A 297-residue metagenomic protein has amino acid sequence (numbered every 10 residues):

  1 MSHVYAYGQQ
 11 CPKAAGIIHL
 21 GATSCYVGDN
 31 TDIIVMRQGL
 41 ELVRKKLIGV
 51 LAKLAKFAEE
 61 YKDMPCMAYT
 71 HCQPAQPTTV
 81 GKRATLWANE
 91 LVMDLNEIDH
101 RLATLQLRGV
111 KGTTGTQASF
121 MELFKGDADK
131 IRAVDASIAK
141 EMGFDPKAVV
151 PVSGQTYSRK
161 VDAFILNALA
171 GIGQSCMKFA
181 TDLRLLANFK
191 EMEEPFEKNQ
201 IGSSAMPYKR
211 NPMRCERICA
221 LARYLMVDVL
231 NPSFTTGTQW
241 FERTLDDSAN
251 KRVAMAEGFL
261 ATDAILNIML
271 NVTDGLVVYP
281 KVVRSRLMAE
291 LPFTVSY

Functional and structural regions predicted by a protein language model:
M1-A118, F124-E141, G202-S203, M213-R217 (+1 more regions): A helix-coil-helix interface module used to build multimeric assemblies and to scaffold catalytic/cofactor sites
H3, G39, V43-V50, V80-W87 (+10 more regions): Amphipathic alpha-helix face/heptad-repeat signature
G8, I48-L51, A55, V92-L95 (+6 more regions): Structural signal for well-ordered, non-membrane alpha-helices
K13-A15, A22-T23, A75, L105 (+7 more regions): Residue-level signal for pocket-adjacent positions within structured domains
D29, C72, T156, E242-R243: Short, charged/polar, low-complexity loop and linker segments that flank or interrupt alpha-helical bundles
E60-D63, E97-H100, T104, K140 (+6 more regions): Conserved helix-loop functional segments at active or binding sites
G126-V229: Acidic, glycine-rich loop-and-beta core segments that form the ion-binding/anion-interacting portion of active sites
K190-E191, S203-Y297: Glycine-rich cofactor/substrate-binding loops
